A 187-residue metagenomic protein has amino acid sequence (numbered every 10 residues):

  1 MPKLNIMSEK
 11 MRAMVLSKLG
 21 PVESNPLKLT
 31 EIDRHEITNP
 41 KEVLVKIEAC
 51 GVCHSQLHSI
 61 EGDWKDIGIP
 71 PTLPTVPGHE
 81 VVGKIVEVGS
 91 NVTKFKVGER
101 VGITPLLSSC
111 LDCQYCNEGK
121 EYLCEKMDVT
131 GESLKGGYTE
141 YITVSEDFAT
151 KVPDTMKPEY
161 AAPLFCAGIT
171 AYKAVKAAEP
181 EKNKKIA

Functional and structural regions predicted by a protein language model:
M1-V15: Eukaryotic N-terminal low-complexity, Ser/Thr- and Lys/Arg-rich leader segments that predominantly function as
G20-L29, H54-S55: Short N-terminal binding/cap micro-motifs at the start of the first secondary-structure element
D33-C50, W64-Q114, F148, P153-M156: Glycine-rich beta-strand-centered segment in the early N-terminal region that forms part of a ligand/cofactor-binding
S55-E61: Cytochrome P450 core scaffold surrounding the K-helix E-X-X-R motif and the conserved "meander" helix-loop region
H58, H79, K173: Histidine-centered active-site/metal-ligand motif
S109-A187: NAD(P)H dinucleotide-binding glycine-rich loop of Rossmann-like/cofactor-binding domains, especially the beta1-alpha1
